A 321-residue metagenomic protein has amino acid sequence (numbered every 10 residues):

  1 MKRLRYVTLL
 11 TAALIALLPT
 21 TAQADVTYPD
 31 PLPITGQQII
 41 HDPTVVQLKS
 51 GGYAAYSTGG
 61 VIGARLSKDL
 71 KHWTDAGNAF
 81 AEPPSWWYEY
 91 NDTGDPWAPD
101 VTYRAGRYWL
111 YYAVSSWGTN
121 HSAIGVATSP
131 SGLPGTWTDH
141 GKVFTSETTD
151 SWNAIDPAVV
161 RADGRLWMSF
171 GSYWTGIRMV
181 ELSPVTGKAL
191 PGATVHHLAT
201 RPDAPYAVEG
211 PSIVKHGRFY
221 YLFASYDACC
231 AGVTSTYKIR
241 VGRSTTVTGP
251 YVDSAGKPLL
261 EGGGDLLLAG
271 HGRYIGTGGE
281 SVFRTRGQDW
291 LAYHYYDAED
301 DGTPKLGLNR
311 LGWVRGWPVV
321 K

Functional and structural regions predicted by a protein language model:
M1-A24: Secretory targeting and sorting signals
D25-K321: Carbohydrate-active catalytic/glycan-binding domains of CAZyme proteins, especially the secreted or lumenal ectodomains
